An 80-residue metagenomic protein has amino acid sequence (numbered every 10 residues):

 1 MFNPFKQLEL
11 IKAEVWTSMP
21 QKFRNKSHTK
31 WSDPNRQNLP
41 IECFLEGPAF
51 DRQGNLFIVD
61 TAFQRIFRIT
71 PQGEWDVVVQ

Functional and structural regions predicted by a protein language model:
M1-Q80: Sequence-structural signature of mature extracellular/luminal beta-sheet repeat domains, prominently beta-propellers
